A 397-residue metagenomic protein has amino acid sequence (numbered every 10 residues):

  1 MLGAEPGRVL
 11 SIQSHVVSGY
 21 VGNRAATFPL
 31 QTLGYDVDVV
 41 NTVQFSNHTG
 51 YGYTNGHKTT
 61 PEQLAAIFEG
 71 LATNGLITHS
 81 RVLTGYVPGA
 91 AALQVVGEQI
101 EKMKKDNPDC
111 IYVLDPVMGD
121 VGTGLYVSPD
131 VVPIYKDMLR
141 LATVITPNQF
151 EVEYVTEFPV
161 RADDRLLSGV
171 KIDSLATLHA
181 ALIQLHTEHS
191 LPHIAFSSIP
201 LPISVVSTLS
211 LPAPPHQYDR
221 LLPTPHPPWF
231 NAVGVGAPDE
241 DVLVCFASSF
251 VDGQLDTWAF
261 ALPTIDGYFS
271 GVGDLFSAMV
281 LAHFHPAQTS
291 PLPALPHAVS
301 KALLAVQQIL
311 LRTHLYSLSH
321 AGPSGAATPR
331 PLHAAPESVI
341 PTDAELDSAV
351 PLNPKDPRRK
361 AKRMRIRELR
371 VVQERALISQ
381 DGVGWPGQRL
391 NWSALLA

Functional and structural regions predicted by a protein language model:
M1-T59, S379, W385-A397: Glycine-rich phosphate/adenosyl-contacting loop at the front of the ribokinase-like
V17-S18, D256-G271: Short pre-catalytic strand/loop immediately N-terminal to key active-site residues, enriched for Gly-Thr
D38-T42, I111-D115, L139-F150: Non-cysteine beta-strand/loop elements that form the S-adenosyl-L-methionine
N55-N74: Glycine-rich, highly charged phosphate/nucleotide-binding loops
M103-Y112, V121, H189-P192: A short helix->loop->beta-strand "cap" motif at the edges of active sites that frequently abuts
V127-L255, I265, F284-P296, L304: Conserved phosphate/ATP/ADP-binding segment of small-molecule kinases
Y268-S290: Short, small-residue alpha-helix embedded
S290-A397: Charged C-terminal helix
